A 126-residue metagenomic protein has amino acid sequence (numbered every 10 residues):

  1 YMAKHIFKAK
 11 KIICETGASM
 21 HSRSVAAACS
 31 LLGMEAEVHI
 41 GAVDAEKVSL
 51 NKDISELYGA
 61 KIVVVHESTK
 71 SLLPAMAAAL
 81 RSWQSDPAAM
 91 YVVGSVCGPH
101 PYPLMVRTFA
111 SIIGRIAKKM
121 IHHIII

Functional and structural regions predicted by a protein language model:
Y1-M2, V25, A79: Short, charged beta->alpha transition segments
A3, A28, I54: Hydrophobic/aromatic ligand-binding patch that stacks against planar heteroaromatic rings of cofactors or nucleotides
A3-K4, A117: Broad structural signal for hydrophobic residues in well-ordered alpha-helices, predominantly aliphatic
I6-A28, L32-G41, I124-I126: A short, small-residue-rich loop immediately preceding and capping a beta-strand
E37-I124: Small/polar-residue-rich loop-to-helix segments that shape phosphate-bearing ligand pockets
